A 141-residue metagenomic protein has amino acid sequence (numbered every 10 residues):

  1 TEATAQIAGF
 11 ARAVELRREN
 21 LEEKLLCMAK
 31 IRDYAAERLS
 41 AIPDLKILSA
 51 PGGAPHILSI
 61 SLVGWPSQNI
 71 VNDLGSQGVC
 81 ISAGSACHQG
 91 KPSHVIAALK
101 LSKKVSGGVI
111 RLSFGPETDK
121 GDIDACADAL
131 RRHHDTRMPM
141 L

Functional and structural regions predicted by a protein language model:
T1-L141: Pyridoxal 5′-phosphate
